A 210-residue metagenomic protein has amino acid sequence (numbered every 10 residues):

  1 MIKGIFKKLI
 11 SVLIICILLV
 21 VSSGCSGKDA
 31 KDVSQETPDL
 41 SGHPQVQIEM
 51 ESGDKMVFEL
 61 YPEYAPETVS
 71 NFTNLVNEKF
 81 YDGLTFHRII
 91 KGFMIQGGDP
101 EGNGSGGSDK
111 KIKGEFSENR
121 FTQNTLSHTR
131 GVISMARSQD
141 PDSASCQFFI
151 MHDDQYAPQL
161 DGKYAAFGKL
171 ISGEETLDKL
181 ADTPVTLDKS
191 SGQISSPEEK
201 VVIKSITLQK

Functional and structural regions predicted by a protein language model:
I2-K210: Cyclophilin-like peptidyl-prolyl cis-trans isomerases
